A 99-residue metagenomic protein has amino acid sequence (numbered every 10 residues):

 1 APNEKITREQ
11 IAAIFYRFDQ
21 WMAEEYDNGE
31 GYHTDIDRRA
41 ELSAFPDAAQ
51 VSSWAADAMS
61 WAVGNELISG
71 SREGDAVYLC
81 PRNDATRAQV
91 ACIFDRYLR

Functional and structural regions predicted by a protein language model:
A1-Q10, R17-A56, S69-D84, R96-R99: Feature responds to low-complexity, polar/acidic, surface-exposed segments characteristic of secreted/exported proteins
E66: Glycine-centered, phosphate/nucleic-acid-interacting loop/turn motifs that mediate DNA/RNA or nucleotide
